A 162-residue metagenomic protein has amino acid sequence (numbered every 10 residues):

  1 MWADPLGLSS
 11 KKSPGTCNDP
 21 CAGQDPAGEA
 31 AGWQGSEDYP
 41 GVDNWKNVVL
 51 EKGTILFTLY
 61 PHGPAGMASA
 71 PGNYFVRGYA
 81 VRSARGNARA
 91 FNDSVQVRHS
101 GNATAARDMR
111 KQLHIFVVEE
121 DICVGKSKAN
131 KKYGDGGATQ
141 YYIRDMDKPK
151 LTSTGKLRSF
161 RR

Functional and structural regions predicted by a protein language model:
M1-C21: Short turn/helix-capping motifs enriched in Asx and small/polar residues
T16-R162: Catalytic toxin/effector domains delivered as secreted proteins or via bacterial secretion systems
